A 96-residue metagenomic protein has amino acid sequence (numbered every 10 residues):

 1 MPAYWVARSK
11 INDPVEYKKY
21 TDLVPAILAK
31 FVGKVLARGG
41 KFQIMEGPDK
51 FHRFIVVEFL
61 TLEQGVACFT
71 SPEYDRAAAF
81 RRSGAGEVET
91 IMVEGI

Functional and structural regions predicted by a protein language model:
M1-T70, E94-I96: Short S/T/G/P-rich N-terminal loop/turn motif that feeds into the first structured element of a domain
L62-I91: C-terminal structural segments of small proteins and small subunits
